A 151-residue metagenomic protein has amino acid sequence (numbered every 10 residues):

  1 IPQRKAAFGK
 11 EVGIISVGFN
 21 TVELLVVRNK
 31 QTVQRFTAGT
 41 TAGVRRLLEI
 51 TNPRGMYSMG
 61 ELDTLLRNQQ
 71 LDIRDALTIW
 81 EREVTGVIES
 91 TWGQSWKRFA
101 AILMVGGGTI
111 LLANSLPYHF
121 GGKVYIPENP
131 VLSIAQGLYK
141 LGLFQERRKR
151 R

Functional and structural regions predicted by a protein language model:
I1-V12, T32-R46, R67-R151: Nucleotide/phosphate-binding catalytic cleft detector across ATP-hydrolyzing and phosphate-transferring enzymes
R4-V33, T51: Gly/Thr-rich phosphate-binding beta-strand-loop-beta motif of the actin/hexokinase/Hsp70
N20-E23, E61, T85-G86: Short hydrophobic/aromatic-rich motifs at helix boundaries and adjacent loops
V26-N29, L62, L116: A generic structural signal for ordered alpha-helices
R46-M56: A short, conserved beta-to-alpha structural element at the edge of catalytic cores that scaffolds binding
R54-L71: Conserved, helical-rich catalytic subdomain that frames metal- and/or nucleotide-binding sites in enzyme alpha/beta
